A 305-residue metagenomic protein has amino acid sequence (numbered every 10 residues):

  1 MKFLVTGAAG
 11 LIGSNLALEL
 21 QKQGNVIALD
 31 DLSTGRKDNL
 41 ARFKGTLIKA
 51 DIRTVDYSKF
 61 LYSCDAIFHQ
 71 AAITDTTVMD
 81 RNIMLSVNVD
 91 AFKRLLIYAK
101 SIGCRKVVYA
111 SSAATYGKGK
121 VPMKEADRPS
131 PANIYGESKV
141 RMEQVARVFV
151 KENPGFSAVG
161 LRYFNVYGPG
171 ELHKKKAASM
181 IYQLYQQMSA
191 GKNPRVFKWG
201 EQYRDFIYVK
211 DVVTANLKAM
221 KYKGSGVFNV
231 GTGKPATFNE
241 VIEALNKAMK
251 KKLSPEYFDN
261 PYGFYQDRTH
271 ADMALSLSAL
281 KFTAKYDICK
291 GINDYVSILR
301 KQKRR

Functional and structural regions predicted by a protein language model:
M1-R162: N-terminal Rossmann-like NAD(P)+-binding domain of SDR-like oxidoreductases, especially those catalyzing
V78, P122-P129, Y167, Y257-D259 (+1 more regions): Short glycine/proline- and charge-enriched loop/turn segments that cap or connect secondary-structure elements
M79-I83, I134, E171-K176, D267: Short, solvent-exposed loop/turn segments at secondary-structure boundaries
L85, A132-V140, K175-Y182, D205-F206 (+1 more regions): Short-chain dehydrogenase/reductase
F92, E143, I181-Y182, F238 (+2 more regions): A general structural signal for well-ordered alpha-helical segments in protein cores
V121, Q144-Y203, V209-T214, A244-N246: NAD(P)-dependent short-chain dehydrogenase/reductase
M188-R305: C-terminal substrate-binding subdomain of Rossmann-fold SDR/epimerase-dehydratase oxidoreductases
